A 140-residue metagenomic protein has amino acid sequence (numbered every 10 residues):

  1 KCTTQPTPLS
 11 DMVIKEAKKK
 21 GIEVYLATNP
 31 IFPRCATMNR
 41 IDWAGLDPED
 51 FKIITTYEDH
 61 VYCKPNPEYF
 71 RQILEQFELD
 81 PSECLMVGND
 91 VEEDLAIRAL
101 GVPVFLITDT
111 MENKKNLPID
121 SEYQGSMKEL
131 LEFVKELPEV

Functional and structural regions predicted by a protein language model:
K1-Y25, P67: Short, acidic loop-to-helix structural element flanking the phosphoryl-transfer center in phosphate-processing enzymes
K15, N29-F32, T37-V140: Asp-based, Mg2+/Mn2+-dependent phosphohydrolase catalytic module
